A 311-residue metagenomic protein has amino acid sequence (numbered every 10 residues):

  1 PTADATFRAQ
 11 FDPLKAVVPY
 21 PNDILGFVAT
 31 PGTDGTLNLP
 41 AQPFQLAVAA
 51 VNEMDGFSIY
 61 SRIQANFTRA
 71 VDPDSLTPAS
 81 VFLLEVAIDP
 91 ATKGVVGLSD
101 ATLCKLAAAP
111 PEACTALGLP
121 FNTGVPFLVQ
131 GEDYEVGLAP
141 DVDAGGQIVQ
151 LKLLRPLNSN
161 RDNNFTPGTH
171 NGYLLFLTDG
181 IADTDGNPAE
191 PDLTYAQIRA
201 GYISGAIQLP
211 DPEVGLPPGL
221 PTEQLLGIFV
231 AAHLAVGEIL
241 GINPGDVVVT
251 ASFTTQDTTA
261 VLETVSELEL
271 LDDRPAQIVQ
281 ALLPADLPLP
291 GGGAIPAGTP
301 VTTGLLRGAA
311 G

Functional and structural regions predicted by a protein language model:
P1-G311: Acidic, low-complexity Ser/Thr/Gly/Pro-rich repeat segments typical of extracellular/periplasmic and surface-exposed
